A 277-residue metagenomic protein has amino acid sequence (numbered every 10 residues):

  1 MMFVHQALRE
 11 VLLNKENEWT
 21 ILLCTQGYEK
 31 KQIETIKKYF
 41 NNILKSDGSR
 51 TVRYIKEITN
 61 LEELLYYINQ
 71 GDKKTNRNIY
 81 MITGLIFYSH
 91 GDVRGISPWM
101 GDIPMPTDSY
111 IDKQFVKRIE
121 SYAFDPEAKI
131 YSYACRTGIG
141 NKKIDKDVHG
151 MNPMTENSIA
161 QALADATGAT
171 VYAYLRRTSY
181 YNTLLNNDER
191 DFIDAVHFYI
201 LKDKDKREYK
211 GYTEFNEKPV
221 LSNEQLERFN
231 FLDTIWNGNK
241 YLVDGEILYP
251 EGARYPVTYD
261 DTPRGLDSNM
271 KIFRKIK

Functional and structural regions predicted by a protein language model:
M1-L64, G150, T155: A domain-level signal for caspase-like cysteine endopeptidase catalytic cores and their zymogen-processing architecture
A7, T59-M81, R118-E120: Short amphipathic alpha-helices and their capping/turn segments at secondary-structure boundaries
V11-L12, L44, D72-N76, E120-A123 (+1 more regions): N-terminal cationic-hydrophobic initiation segments that often serve targeting/anchoring roles
E16-W19, K74-I82, D125-K129: A general structural motif
K31-E34, E63-I68, Y181-N187: Short, solvent-exposed polar/charged micro-motifs at secondary-structure junctions
I82-T183: Catalytic cores of nucleophile-dependent amide-cleaving enzymes
L175-K277: Caspase-like cysteine protease fold
